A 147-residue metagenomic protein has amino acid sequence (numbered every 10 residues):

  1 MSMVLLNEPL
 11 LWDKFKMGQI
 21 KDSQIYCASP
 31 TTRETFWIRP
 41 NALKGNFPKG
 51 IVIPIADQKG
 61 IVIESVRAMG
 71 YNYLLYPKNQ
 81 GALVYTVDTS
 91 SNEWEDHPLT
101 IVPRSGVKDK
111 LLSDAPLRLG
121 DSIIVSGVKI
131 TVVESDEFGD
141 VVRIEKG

Functional and structural regions predicted by a protein language model:
M1-Y73: Extracellular hydrolytic enzyme modules, especially secreted metalloproteases of the metzincin/thermolysin-like class
F47, K78, S126: Exposed loop/turn and edge beta-strand positions of beta-sandwich/beta-sheet ligand-binding modules
Q58-K59, Q80, F138-D140: Beta-strand-connecting loop/turn residues
Y71, Y85-G147: N-terminal low-structure segments adjacent to metalloprotease catalytic domains across cellular compartments
L75-A82: Short coil-to-beta strand junction motifs in C2/discoidin
